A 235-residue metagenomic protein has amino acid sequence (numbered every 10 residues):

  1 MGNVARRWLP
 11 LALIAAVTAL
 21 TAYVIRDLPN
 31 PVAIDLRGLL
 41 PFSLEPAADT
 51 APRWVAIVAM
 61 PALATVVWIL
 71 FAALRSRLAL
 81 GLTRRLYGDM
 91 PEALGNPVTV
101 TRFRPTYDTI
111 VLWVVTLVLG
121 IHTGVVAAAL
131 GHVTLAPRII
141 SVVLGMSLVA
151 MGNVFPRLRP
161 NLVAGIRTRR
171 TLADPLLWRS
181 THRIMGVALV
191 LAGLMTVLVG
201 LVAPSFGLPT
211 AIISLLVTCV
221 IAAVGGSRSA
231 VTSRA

Functional and structural regions predicted by a protein language model:
R6-I14, V67-A73, P105-L117, R179-V190: Select subsegments of transmembrane alpha-helices in polytopic membrane proteins, especially boundary-proximal
A19, T116-P137, L191-T210: Alpha-helical transmembrane segments and their membrane-interface junctions in multi-pass membrane proteins
Y23-V58, A164-A173: Active-site and channel-lining beta-strand-loop segments that bind or position nucleotide-derived/phosphorylated
V24-D27, T65-M90, A150-I166, G225-T232: Membrane-water interface of transmembrane alpha-helices
D49-W68, T134-M151, I213-S214: Alpha-helical transmembrane segments
L70-A136: Ordered, amphipathic secondary-structure segments that act as subunit-interaction surfaces in large macromolecular
V125-S147, V154-T171: Membrane-proximal helix-loop-helix units in multi-pass membrane proteins
L162-A235: Terminal transmembrane helical module of multi-pass membrane proteins
